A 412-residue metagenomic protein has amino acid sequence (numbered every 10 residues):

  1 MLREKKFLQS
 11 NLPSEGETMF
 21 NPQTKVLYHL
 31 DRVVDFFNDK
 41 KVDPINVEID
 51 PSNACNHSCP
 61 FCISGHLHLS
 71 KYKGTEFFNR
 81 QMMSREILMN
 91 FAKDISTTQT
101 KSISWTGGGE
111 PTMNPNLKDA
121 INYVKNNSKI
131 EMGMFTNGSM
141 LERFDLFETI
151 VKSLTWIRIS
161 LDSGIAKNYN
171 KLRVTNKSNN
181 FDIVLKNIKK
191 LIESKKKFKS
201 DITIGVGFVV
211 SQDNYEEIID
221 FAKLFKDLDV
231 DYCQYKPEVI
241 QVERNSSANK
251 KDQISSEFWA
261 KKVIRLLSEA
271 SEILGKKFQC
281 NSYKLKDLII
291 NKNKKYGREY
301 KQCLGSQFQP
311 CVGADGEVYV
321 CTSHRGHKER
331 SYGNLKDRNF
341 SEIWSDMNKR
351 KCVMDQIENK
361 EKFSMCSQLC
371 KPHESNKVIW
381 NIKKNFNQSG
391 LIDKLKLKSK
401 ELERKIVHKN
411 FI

Functional and structural regions predicted by a protein language model:
M1-N79, S96, Y283-G297, Q307-Q309 (+5 more regions): N-terminal pre-core extensions flanking Radical SAM catalytic domains
M1-P13, E17-N21, D50, G74-F78 (+4 more regions): Radical SAM enzyme [4Fe-4S]-AdoMet core and its adjacent flexible, acidic and glycine-rich loops/tails across
L2-W156, D182, Q241-R244, K251-W259 (+2 more regions): Conserved alpha-helical substructure of the radical SAM core
I63-H66, A92, D145, L172-R173 (+3 more regions): Short, flexible helix/strand-to-coil boundary loops that buttress conserved ligand/catalytic motifs in alpha/beta
H66, P115, I192-K195, S271-L274 (+2 more regions): A general structural signal marking secondary-structure boundaries and capping sites
G107, T136-N137, P237, Y283 (+1 more regions): Proline- and acidic/polar-enriched loop/turn elements at helix boundaries
